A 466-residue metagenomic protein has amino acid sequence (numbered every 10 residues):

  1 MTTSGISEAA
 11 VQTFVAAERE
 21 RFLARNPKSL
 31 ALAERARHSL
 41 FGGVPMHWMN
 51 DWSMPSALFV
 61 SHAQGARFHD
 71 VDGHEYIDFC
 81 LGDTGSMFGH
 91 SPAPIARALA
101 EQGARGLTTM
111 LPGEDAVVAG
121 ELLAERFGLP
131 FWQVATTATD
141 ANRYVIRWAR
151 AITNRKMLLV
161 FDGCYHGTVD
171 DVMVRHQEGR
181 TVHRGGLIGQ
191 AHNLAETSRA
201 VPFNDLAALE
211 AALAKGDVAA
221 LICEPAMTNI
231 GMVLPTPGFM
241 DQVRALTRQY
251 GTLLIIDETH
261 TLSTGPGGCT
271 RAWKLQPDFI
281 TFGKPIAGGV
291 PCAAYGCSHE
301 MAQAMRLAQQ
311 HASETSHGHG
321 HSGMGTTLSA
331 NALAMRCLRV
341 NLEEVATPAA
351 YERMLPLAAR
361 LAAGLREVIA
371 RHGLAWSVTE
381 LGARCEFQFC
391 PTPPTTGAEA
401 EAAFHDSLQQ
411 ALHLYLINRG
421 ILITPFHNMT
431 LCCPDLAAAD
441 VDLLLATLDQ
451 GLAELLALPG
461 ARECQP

Functional and structural regions predicted by a protein language model:
T2-P466: Conserved N-terminal phosphate-binding loop of PLP-dependent enzymes in the Aspartate aminotransferase
